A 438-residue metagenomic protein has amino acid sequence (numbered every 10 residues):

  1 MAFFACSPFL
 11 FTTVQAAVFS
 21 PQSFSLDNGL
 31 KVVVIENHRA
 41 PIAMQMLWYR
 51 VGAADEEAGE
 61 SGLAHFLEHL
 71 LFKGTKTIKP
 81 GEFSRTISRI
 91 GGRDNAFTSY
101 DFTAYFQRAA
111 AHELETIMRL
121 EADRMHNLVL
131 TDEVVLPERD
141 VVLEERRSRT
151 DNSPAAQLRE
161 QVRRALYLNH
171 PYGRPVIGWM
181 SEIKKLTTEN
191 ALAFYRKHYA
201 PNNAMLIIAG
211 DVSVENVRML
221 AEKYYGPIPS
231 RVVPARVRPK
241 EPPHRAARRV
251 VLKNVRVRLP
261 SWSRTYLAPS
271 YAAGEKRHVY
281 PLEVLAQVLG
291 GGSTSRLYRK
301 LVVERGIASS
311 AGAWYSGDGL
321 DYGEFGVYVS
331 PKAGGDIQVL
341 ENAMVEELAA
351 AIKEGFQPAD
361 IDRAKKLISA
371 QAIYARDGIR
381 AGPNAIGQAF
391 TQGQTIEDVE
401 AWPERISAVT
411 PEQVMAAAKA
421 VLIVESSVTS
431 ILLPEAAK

Functional and structural regions predicted by a protein language model:
M1-T13: Bacterial N-terminal signal peptides
F3-F4, A40-I42, Y100-F102, Q157 (+6 more regions): Short, solvent-exposed loop/turn segments at the edges of secondary structure
Q15-V18, P243-R245: Short solvent-exposed loop/turn micro-motifs enriched in small/polar/acidic residues
A16-P41: N- or domain-start disorder-to-order transition segments that initiate the globular core
S20-P21, D132, R249: Short, acidic/polar N-cap/turn motifs at the starts of alpha helices
S25, E82-P234, E304-R305, S309-K438: Charge-rich, well-structured scaffold segments of protease-associated domains
G29, H38-I87, R264, E275-L289 (+1 more regions): Active/ligand-binding-proximal structured segments within catalytic/core domains that scaffold catalytic residues
R147, R164, V233-T294: His/Glu-based metal-binding/catalytic segments typifying zinc-dependent metallopeptidases
